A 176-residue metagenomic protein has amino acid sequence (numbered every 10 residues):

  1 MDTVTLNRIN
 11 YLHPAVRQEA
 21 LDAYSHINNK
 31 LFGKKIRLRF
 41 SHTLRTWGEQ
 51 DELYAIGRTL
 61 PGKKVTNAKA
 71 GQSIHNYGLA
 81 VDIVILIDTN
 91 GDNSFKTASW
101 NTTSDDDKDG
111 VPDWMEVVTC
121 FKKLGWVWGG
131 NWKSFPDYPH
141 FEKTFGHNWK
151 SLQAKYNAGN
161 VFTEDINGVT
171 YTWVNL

Functional and structural regions predicted by a protein language model:
M1-N148, L152-A158, T163-L176: Cell-envelope/glycan interface and biosynthesis
